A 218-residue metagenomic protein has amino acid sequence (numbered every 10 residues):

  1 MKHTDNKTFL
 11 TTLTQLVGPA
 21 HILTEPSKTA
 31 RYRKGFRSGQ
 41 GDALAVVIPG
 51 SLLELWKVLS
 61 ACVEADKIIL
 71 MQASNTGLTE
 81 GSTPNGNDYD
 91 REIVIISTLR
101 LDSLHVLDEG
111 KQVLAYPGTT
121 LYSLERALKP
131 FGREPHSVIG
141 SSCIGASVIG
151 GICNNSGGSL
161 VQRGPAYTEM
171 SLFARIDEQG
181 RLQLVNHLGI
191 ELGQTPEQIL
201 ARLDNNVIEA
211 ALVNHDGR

Functional and structural regions predicted by a protein language model:
M1-S60, E64, G77-K111, G140-S141: N-terminal flexible segment immediately upstream of the FAD-binding catalytic core in FAD-dependent oxidoreductases
V17, E64-K67, G132-P135: A common structural junction motif
S51, T76, K111-Q112, T119-L124 (+1 more regions): Short, structural beta-strand-to-alpha-helix junction motif
Q72-A73, S97, I149: Short beta-strand segments
S74-T76, T83, G118, L188: An acidic- and aromatic-residue-enriched active-site/binding cleft used to recognize and process polar
H105, P117, Y122, K129-R218: FAD-binding subdomain of flavoenzyme oxidoreductases
